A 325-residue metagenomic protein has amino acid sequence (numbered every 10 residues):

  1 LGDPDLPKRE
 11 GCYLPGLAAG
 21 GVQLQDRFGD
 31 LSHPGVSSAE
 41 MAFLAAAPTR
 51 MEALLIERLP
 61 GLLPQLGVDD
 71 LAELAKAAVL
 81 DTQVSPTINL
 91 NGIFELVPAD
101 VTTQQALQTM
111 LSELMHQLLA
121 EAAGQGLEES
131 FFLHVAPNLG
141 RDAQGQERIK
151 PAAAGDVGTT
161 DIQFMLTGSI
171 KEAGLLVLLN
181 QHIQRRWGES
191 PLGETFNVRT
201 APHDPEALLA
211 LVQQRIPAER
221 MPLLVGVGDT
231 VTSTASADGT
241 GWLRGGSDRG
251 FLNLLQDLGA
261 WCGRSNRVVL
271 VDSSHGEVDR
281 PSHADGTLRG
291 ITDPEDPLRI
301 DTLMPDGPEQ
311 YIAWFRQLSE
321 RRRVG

Functional and structural regions predicted by a protein language model:
L1, A39-L63, D100-Q125, E172 (+2 more regions): Well-ordered, non-membrane alpha-helical segments in soluble/globular domains
L1, P60-L66, N138-G140, F196-H203 (+1 more regions): Short linear motifs at secondary-structure transitions and domain/linker junctions
L1-Q83: Active-site phosphate-binding/coordination module
D5-P7, Y13, M51-E52, A75-I93 (+2 more regions): Short flexible/disordered coil segments
V22-G29, I56-L66, L127-P137, V268-G276: Noncatalytic linker/hinge segments flanking ATPase motor cores
L24-D26, V97, T234, V278-D279: Short catalytic/ligand-binding loop motif for oxyanion handling, primarily in non-cytosolic enzymes, centered on
L71-L223, V231-A235: Conserved acidic, metal-coordinating active-site core of Asp-based, Mg2+-dependent phosphoryl-transfer enzymes
M165, E172-G325: Mg2+-dependent phosphoryl-transfer enzymes with acidic/Ser/Thr/Gly-rich catalytic loops
